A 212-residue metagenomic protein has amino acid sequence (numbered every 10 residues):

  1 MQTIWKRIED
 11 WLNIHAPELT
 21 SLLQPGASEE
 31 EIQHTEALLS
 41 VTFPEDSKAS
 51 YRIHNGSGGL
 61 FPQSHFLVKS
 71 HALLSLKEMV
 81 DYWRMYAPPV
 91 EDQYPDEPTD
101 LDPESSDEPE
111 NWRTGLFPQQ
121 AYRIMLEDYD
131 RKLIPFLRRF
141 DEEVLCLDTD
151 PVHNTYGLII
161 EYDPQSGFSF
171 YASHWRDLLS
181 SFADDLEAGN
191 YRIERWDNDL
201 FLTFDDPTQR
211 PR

Functional and structural regions predicted by a protein language model:
M1-D141, D205-R212: A surface-exposed partner-binding patch
L67-K69, S169-F170, A183, E194: Short, intrinsically disordered/low-complexity patches at protein termini and at juxtamembrane boundaries
R123, E127-D130, H153, S169-A172: Short, amphipathic alpha-helical segments
V144-H153, I160-P164, F168: Low-complexity, glycine/alanine/valine/leucine- and proline-rich hydrophobic stretches
N154-T155, E187: Structural alpha-beta junctions
S169-A188: Compact, glycine/acidic-enriched structural inserts
E187-R212: Acidic, carboxylate-rich catalytic segments that either coordinate divalent cations
